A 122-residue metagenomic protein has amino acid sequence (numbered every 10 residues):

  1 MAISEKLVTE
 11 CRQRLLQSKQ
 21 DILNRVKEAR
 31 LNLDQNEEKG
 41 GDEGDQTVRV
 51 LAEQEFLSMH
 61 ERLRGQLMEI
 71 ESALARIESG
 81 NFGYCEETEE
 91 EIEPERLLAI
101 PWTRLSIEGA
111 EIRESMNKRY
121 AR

Functional and structural regions predicted by a protein language model:
M1-S79, E114-R122: Interaction interfaces in information-processing and related assembly proteins
E10, E87, P101: Amphipathic alpha-helical recognition patches that constitute DNA-binding helices
R25, E89-E91: A generic structural signal for ordered secondary structure
E78-N81, W102: Short metal-coordination and nucleic-acid-contact micro-motifs, chiefly zinc-binding Cys/His arrays
C85-T88, S106: Short cysteine-rich clusters marking metal-coordination/redox-active sites
E91-E93, E114: Short functional micro-motifs and their immediate structural scaffolds
E95-I100: Short Cys/His-rich "knuckle" micro-motifs
T103-A110: Cysteine-rich micro-motifs
